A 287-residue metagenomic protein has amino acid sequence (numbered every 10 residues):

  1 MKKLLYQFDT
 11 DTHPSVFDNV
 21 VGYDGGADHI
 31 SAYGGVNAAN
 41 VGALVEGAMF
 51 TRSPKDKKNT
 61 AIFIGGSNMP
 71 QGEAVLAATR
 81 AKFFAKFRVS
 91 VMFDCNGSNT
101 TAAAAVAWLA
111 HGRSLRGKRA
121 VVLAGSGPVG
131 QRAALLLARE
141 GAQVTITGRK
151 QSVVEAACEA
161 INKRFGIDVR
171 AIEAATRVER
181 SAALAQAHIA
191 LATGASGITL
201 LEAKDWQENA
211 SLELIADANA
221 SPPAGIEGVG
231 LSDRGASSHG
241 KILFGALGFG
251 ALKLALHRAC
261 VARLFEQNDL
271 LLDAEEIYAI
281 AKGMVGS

Functional and structural regions predicted by a protein language model:
M1-K86, I277-S287: N-terminal ligand-binding/catalytic initiation module
S15, G35-A39, P70-A74, T100 (+6 more regions): Conserved active-site and cofactor/substrate-binding residues in soluble primary-metabolism enzymes
F84-M92, S238-G240: Glycine/charged-rich beta-loop-alpha catalytic/anionic-binding loops adjacent to active sites
M92-L109: A glycine-rich, Thr/Ser-enriched phosphate-binding loop motif common to dinucleotide/cofactor-binding enzymes
C95, L123-A124, N209: Alpha-helical transmembrane segments of multi-pass membrane proteins, especially transporters and channels
H111-I189: Glycine-rich phosphate/diphosphate-binding loop of Rossmann-like nucleotide-binding domains
V169-L243: Rossmann-like adenosine-cofactor binding region
S221-S287: Adenosine-phosphate binding glycine-rich loop
